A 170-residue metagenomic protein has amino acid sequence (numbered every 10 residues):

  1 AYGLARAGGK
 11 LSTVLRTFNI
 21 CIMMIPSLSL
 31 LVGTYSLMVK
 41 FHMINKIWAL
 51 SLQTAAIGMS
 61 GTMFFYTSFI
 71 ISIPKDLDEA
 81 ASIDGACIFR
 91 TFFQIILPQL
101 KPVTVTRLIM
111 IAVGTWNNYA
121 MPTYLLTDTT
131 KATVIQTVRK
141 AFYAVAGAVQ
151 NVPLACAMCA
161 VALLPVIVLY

Functional and structural regions predicted by a protein language model:
A1-Y170: A structural signal for multi-pass alpha-helical bundles of membrane permease subunits that mediate small-molecule
